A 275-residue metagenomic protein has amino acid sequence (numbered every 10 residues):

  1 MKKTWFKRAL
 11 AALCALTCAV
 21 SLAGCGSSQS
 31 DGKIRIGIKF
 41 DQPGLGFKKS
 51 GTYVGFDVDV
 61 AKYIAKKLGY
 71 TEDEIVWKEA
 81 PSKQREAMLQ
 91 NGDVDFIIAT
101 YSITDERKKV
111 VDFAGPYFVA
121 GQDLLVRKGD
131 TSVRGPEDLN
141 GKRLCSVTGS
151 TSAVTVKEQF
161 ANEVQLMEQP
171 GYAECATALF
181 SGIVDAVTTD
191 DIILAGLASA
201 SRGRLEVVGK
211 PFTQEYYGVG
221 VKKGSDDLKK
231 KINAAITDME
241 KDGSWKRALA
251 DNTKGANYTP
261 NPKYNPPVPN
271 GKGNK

Functional and structural regions predicted by a protein language model:
S30-A99: Extracytoplasmic small-molecule ligand-binding "clamshell" domains of the periplasmic binding protein/Venus flytrap
I36, F40-P43, Y53-L68, D123-A176 (+2 more regions): Bilobed "Venus flytrap"/periplasmic-binding protein-like clamshell domains and structurally analogous long
F40, F118-V126, D191, A195 (+2 more regions): Periplasmic-binding protein-like
D59-K67, D130, S150, G218-Y258: Extended ligand-binding regions for polar small-molecule ligands
E74, T151-M167, E206-V207, T237-K275: Ligand-binding clefts/hinges and TM-proximal coupling segments of bilobed small-molecule sensing domains
I75-A87, T131-S132, M167-S181, E215: Short helix-initiation/N-cap motifs at beta->coil->alpha
I75-D138: Acidic, polar ligand-binding/catalytic clefts
Q84, A99-K109, T155-E158, F180-Q214: A ligand-binding cleft/hinge motif common to bilobed small-molecule-binding domains
